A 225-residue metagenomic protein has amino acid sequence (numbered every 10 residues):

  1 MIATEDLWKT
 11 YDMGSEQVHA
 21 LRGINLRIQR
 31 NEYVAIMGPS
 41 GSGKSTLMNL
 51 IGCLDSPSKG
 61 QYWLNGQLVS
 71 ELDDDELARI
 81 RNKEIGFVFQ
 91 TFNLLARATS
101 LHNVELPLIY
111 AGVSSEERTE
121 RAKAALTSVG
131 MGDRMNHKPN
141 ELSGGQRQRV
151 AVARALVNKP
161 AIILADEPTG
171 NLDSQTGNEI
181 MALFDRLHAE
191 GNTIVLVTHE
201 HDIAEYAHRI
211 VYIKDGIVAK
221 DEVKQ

Functional and structural regions predicted by a protein language model:
M1-K214: ABC family nucleotide-binding domain
I217-Q225: Conserved beta-strand-loop-alpha-helix hinge in the C-terminal portion of ABC ATPase nucleotide-binding domains
